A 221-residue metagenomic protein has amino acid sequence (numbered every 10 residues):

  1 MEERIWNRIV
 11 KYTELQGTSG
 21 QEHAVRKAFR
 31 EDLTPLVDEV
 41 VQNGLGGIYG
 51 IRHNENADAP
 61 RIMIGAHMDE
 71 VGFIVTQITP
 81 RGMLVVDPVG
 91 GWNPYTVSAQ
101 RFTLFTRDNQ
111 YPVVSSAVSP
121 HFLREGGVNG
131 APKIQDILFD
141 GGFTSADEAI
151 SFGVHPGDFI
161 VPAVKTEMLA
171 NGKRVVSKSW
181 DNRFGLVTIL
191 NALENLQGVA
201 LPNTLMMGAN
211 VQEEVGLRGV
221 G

Functional and structural regions predicted by a protein language model:
M1-G221: N-terminal hydrophobic/helix-forming segments and targeting peptides
